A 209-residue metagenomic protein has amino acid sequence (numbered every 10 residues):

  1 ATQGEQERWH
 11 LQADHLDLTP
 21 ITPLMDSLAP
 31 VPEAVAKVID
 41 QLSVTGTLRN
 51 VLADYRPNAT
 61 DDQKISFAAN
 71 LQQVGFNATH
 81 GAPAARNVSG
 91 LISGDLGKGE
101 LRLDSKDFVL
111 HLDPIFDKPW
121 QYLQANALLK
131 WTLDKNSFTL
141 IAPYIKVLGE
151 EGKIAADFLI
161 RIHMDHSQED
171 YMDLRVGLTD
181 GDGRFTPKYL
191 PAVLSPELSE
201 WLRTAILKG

Functional and structural regions predicted by a protein language model:
A1-A78, G90-K98, R102-E151, Y171-G209: Extended amphipathic, helix-rich lipid-handling scaffolds
N87: Active-site pocket-lining segments that scaffold enzyme catalytic pockets across diverse folds
A156-F158: Polar/acidic, low-complexity leader/linker segments enriched in S/T/G and N/D
